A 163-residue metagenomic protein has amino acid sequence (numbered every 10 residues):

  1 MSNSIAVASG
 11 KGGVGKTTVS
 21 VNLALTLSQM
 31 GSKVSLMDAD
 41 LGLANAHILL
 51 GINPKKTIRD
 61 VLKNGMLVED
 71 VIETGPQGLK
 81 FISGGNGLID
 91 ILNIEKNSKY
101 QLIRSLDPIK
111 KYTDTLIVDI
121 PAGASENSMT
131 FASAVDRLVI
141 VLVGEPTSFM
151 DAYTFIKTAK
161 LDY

Functional and structural regions predicted by a protein language model:
M1-S2, M30-K33, P76-Q77, Y112-T113 (+1 more regions): Short coil/turn connectors at secondary-structure junctions
S2-D40: Walker A/P-loop phosphate-binding motif and the immediately C-terminal alpha-helix
I5, K80-I82, V139: Hydrophobic/aromatic beta-strand patches that form the interior of the parallel beta-sheet core in alpha/beta enzyme
G12, A39-L41, Q77, G85-G87 (+2 more regions): Short, ordered loop/turn segments at secondary-structure junctions
S20, E95-S98, L102, S148 (+1 more regions): Short, conserved glycine- and acidic-residue-centered signature motifs in active-site or ligand-binding loops
L36, V118-D119: General beta-strand structural signal in soluble alpha/beta enzymes
M37-K111: P-loop/Walker-type NTP enzyme "switch/lid" segment
K111, T115, P121-Y163: Conserved catalytic-core segment of NTP-binding enzymes
